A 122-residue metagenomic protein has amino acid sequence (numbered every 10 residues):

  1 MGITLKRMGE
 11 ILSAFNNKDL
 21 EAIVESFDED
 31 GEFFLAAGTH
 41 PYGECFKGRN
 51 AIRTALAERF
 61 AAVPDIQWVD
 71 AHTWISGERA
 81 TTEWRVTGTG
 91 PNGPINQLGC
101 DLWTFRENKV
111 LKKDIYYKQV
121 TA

Functional and structural regions predicted by a protein language model:
M1-E29, A122: Short, low-complexity N-terminal intrinsically disordered segments enriched in polar/charged residues
I3, R53-A122: A beta-strand edge to alpha-helix "cap/lid" segment located at domain peripheries
L20-I75: A solvent-exposed, acidic/Ser-Thr-rich amphipathic alpha-helical stretch
